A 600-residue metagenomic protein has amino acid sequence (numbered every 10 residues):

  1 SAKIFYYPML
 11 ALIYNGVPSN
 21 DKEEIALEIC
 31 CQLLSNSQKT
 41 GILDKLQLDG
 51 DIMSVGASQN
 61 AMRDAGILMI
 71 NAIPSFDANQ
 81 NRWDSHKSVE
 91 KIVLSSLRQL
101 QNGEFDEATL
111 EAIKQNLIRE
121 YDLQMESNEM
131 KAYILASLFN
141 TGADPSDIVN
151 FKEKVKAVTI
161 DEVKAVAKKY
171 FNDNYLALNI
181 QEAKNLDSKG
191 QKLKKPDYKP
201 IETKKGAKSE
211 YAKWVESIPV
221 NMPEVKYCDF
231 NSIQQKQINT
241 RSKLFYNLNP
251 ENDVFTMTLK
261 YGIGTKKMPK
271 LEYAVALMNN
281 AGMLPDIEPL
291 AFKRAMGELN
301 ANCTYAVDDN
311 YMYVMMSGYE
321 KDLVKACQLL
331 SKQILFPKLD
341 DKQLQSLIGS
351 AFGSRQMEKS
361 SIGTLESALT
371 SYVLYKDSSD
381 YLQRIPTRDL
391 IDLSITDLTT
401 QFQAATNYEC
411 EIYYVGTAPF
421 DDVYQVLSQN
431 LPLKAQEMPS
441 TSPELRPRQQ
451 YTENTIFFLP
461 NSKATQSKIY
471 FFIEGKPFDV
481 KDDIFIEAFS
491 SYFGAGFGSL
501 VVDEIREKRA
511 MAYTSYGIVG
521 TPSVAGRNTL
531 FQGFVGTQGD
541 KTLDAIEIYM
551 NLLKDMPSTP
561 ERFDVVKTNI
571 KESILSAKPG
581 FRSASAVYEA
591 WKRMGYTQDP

Functional and structural regions predicted by a protein language model:
S1-L48, S58, H86, E90-K91 (+7 more regions): His/Glu-rich zincin catalytic helix
Y6-P18, D44-K156, A177-Q181, P250-N280 (+7 more regions): M16 family metallopeptidases and their MPP-like homologs
M53, I160, K168-K169, I233-I238: Proteostasis/folding factors centered on peptidyl-prolyl cis-trans isomerases
D106, K342-Q345, E437-L445, P560-D564: A short, aromatic/hydrophobic, helix- or strand-capping loop or linear motif that either lines the entrance/gate
V158, V166, F336-Q345, D392-I395: Peptidyl-prolyl cis-trans isomerase
V158-K168, V426, N430: Charged, well-ordered internal alpha-helical segments
E162-Q181, Y408: Bilobed periplasmic-binding protein-like "clamshell/Venus-flytrap" ligand-binding domains
R384, L393-T399: Append "and occasionally in soluble cytosolic enzymes with long acidic Gly/Pro-rich linkers
